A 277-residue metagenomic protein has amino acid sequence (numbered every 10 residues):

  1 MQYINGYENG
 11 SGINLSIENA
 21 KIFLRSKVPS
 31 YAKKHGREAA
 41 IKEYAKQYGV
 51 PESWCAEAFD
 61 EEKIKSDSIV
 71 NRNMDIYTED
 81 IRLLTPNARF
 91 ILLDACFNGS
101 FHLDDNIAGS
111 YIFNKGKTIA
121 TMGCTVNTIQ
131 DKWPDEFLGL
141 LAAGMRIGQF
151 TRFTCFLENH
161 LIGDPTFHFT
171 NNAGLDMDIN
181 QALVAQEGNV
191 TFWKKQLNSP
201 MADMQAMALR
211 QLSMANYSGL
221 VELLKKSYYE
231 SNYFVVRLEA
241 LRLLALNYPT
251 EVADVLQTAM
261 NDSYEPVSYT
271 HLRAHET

Functional and structural regions predicted by a protein language model:
M1-E18: A domain-level signal for caspase-like cysteine endopeptidase catalytic cores and their zymogen-processing architecture
Q2, K21-W133: Catalytic cores of nucleophile-dependent amide-cleaving enzymes
P134-S218: Caspase-like cysteine protease fold
Q186-K195, Y217-Y228, P249-A259: Amphipathic alpha-helical scaffolding segments comprising HEAT/armadillo-like alpha-solenoid repeats
M201, N232-Y233, S263-Y264: Short inter-helical turns and helix N-cap capping residues of alpha-solenoid HEAT/ARM repeat scaffolds
A208-L209, A240-L241, L272: Hydrophobic core positions within HEAT/HEAT-like alpha-solenoid repeats
T270-T277: Conserved small/polar residues in nucleotide/adenosyl-binding loops
